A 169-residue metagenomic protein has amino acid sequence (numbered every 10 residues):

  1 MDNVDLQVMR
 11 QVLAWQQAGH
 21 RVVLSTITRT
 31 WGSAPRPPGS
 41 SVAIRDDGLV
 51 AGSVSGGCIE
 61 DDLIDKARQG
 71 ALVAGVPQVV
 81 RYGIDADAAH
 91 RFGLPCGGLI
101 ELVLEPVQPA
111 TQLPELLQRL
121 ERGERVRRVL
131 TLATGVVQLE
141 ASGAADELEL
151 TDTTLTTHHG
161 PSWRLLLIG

Functional and structural regions predicted by a protein language model:
M1-I168: Segments forming oxygen-rich coordination pockets for charged ligands
